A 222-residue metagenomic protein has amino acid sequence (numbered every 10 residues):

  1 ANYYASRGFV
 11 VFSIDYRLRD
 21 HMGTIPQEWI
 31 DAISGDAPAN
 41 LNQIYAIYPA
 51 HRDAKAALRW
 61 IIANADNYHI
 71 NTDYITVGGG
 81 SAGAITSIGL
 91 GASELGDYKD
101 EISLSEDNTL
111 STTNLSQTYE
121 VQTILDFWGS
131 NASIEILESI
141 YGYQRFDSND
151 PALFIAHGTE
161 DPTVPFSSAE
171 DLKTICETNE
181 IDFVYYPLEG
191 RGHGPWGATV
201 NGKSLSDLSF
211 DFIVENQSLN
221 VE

Functional and structural regions predicted by a protein language model:
A1-S13: Short amphipathic alpha-helix adjacent to the substrate-entry channel of hydrolases
R19-H21, A132, H193-G194: Active-site loop signature of alpha/beta-hydrolase-fold enzymes
E28-N67: Alpha/beta-hydrolase active-site loop
R52, A56-S139: Primarily recognizes the serine-hydrolase "nucleophile elbow" in alpha/beta-hydrolase and SGNH/GDSL folds
S130, T159-P162, G190-G192: Acidic beta-to-alpha connecting loop that harbors the catalytic carboxylate
I134-I136, P162-S168: Conserved alpha/beta-hydrolase "acid-adjacent" motif
N149, F154-H157, D161: Short beta-strand/loop motif that positions the catalytic acidic residue of the alpha/beta-hydrolase fold
E170-K173, E177-E222: C-terminal catalytic histidine-bearing segment of alpha/beta-hydrolase fold enzymes
